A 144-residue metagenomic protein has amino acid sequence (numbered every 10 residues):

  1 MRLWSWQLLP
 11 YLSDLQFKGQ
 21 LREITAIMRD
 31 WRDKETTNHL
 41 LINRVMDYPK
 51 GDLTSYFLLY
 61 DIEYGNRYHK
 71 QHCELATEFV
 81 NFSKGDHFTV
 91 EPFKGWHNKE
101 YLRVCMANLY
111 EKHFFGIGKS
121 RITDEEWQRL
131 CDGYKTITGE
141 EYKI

Functional and structural regions predicted by a protein language model:
M1-I144: Sequence termini and other peripheral, non-core segments
